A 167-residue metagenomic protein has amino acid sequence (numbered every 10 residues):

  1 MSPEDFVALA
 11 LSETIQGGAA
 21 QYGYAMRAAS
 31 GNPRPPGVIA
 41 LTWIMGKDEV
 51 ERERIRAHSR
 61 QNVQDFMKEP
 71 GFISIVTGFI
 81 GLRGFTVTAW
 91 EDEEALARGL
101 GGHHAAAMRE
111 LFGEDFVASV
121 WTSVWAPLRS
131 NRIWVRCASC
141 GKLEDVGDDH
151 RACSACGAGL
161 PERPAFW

Functional and structural regions predicted by a protein language model:
M1-F79, R83, R98, V120-W167: Short S/T/G/P-rich N-terminal loop/turn motif that feeds into the first structured element of a domain
M45, V87-W90: Short hydrophobic/aromatic beta-strand micro-patches that form the beta-sheet surface supporting nucleotide- or nucleic
V50, E91-E94: A generic structural signal for alpha-helix starts
V87, M108-L111, A158, F166: Alpha-helix boundary/interfacial micro-motifs
A89-D92, G113, S139: General N-terminal targeting signals
E93-G102: Short amphipathic alpha-helices within nucleic acid-binding modules
M108-W125: Conserved short beta-strand edge segments in small beta-sheet-based binding/regulatory domains
